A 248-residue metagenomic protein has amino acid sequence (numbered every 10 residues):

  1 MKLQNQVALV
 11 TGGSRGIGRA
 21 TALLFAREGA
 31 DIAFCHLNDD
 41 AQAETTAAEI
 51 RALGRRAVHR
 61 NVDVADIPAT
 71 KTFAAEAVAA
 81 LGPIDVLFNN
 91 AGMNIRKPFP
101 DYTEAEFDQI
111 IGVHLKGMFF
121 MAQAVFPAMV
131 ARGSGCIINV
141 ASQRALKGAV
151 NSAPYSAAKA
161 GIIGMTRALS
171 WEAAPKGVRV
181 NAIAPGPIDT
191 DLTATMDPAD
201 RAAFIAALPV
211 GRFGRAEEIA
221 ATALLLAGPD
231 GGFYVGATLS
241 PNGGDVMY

Functional and structural regions predicted by a protein language model:
V7, S14-G16: Conserved glycine-rich cofactor-binding loop
E28-E44: Conserved glycine-rich Rossmann-like NAD(P)H-binding loop of the short-chain dehydrogenase/reductase
P98-F99, T103-I111, T193, F204: Substrate-binding pocket helix/loop in short-chain dehydrogenase/reductase
A122, A158, T166: Active-site helix of classical SDR
P127, W171-P175, G232: Alpha-helical segment proximal to the catalytic Tyr-Lys
S142: Residue(s) in the substrate-gating loop at a strand-loop-helix junction that position the organic substrate next
K147, L224, V235-Y248: Short C-terminal tail/terminal secondary-structure segment of NAD(P)H-dependent dehydrogenase/reductase domains
